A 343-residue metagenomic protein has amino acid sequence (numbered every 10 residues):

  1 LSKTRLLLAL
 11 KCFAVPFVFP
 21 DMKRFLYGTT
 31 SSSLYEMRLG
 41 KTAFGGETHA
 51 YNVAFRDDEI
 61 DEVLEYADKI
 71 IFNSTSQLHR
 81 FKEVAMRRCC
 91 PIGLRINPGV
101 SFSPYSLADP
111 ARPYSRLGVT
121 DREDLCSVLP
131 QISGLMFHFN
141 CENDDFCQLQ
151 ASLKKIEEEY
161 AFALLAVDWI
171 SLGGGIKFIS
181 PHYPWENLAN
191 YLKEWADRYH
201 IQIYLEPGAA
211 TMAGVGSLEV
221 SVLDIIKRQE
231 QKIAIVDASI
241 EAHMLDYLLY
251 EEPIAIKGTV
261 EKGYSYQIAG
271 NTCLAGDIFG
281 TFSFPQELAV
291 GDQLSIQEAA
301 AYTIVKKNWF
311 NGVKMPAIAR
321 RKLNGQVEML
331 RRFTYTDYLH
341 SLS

Functional and structural regions predicted by a protein language model:
R5-W169, Y191: Active-site-proximal beta-alpha core segment in soluble small-molecule metabolic enzymes
L10, N140, I170-I179, P207-A210: Glycine-rich beta-strand-to-loop/alpha-helix junction loops that act as flexible
F13, T75, N97-G99, H138 (+5 more regions): Anionic group-transfer/hydrolysis microenvironments
L149-K155, P184-Y191, V220, S283: Charged helix-capping and loop-helix junction motifs
E158, L164-V167, N187-R198, F282-S295: Acidic/histidine-enriched ion/cofactor-binding microenvironments in catalytic or ligand-binding pockets
Y191, L205-S343: Charged (often Lys/Glu-rich) extended helix/loop segments that serve as interaction or gating elements
